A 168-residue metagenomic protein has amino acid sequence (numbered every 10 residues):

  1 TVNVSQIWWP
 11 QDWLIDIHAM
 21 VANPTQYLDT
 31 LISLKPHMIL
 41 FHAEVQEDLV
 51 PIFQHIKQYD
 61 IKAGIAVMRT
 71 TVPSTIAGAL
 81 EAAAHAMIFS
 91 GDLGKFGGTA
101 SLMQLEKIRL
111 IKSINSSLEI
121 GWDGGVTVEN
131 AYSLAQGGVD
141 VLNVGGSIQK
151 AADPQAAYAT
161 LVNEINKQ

Functional and structural regions predicted by a protein language model:
T1-H18, H55-M68, L102-G124, L161-Q168: Alpha-helix-loop-beta-strand connector modules within alpha/beta enzyme cores
T1-H55: N-terminal active-site wall of soluble small-molecule enzyme domains
Q11-D12, I32-I39, K57-G64, E81-M87 (+3 more regions): Glycine-enriched alpha-helix->loop->beta-strand junction motifs that scaffold or abut catalytic
M20-A22, E44, A66-T70, G91-D92 (+2 more regions): Active-site beta-loop-alpha junctions enriched in small/polar residues
N23-S33, T70-A82, V126-L142: Catalytic cores of alpha/beta
L31, A86, I111, D123 (+3 more regions): Conserved, mostly hydrophobic/aromatic
I39-D48, M87-G98, G137-Y158: Glycine-rich phosphate-binding active-site loops on the catalytic face of alpha/beta enzymes
R69, I76-N115, A156-A157: Glycine/Thr-rich beta-alpha phosphate-binding loop at enzyme active sites
